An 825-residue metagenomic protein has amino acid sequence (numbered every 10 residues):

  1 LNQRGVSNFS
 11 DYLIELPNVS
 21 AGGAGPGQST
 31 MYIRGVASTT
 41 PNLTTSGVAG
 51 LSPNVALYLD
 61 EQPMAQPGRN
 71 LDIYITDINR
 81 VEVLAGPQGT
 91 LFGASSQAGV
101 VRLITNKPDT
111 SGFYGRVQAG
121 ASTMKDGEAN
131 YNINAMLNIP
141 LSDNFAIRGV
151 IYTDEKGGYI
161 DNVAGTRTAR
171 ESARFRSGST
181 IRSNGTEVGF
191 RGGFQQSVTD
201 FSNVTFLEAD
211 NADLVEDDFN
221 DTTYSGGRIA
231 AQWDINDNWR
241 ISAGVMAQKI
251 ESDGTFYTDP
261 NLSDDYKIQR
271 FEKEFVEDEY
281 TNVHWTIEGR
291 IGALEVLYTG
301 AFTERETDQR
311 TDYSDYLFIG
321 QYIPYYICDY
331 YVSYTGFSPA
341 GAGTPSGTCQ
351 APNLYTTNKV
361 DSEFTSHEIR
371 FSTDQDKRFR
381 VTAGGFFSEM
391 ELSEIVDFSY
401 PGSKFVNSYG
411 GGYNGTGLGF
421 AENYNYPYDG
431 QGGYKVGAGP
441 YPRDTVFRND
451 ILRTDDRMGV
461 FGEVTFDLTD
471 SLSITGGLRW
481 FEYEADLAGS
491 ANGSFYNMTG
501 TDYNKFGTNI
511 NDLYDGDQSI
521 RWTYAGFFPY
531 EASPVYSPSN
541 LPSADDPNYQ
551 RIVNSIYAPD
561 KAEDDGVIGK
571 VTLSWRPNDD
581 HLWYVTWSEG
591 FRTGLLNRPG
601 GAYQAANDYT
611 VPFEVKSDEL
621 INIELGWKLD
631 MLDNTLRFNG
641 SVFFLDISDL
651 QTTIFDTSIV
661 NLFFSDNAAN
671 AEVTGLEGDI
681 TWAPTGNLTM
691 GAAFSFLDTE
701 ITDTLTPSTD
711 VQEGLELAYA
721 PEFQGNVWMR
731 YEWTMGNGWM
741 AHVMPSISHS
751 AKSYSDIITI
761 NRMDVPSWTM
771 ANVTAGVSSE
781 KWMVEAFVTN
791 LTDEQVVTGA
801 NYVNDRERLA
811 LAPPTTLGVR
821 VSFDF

Functional and structural regions predicted by a protein language model:
M31-Y32, T45, V83, S96-A119 (+1 more regions): N-terminal periplasmic accessory domains that precede and gate Gram-negative outer-membrane beta-barrel machines
T45-A85, A135, S177-G178: Short acidic/polar hinge/loop motifs at secondary-structure boundaries that mediate gating or recognition
K125-S252, T281, S362-H367, Q375-S388 (+4 more regions): Transmembrane beta-barrel wall of Gram-negative outer-membrane proteins
Q232-N236, M246, F371-D374, R380 (+2 more regions): Structural signature of Gram-negative outer-membrane beta-barrels, strongest in the C-terminal barrel of TonB-dependent
T286-S314, R576-G600, E614-D666, E672-T674 (+3 more regions): Membrane-embedded beta-barrel scaffold of Gram-negative outer-membrane proteins
Y326, Y330-A340, P345-E368, T610-S617 (+4 more regions): Outer membrane beta-barrel strand-and-loop segments of large Gram-negative receptors, especially TonB-dependent
F398-S399, S403-F405, D646, T685 (+2 more regions): C-terminal beta-signal and adjacent terminal beta-strands/loops of Gram-negative outer-membrane beta-barrel proteins
D470-I474, E482, T635-I647, S665-I757 (+1 more regions): Gram-negative outer-membrane beta-barrel transporters
